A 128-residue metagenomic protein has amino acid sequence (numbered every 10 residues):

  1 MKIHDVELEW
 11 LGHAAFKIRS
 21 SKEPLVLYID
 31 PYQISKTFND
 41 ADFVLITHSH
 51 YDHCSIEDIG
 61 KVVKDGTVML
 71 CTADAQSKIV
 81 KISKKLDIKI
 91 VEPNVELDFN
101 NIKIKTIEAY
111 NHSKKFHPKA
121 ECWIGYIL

Functional and structural regions predicted by a protein language model:
M1-I3, V44, D52-H53, V80-K81 (+1 more regions): Short secondary-structure boundary micro-motifs
M1-N39, I90-L128: Core dinuclear metal-dependent hydrolase active-site scaffold
K2, V63, I82-K85, D98-N100: Short, structurally constrained coil/turn elements that cap an alpha-helix or connect an alpha-helix to the following
K17-S20, C54, K85: Functionally constrained cores in energy, signaling, and assembly domains
E23, D42-F43, D58-K61, S83-L86 (+1 more regions): Short, glycine/charged-enriched secondary-structure capping and boundary segments
Y32-K78: Active-site metal-binding motif and surrounding structural segment of the metallo-beta-lactamase
V68, D87, K103: Residues at the starts of beta-strands that form the adenosine-phosphate
I79-E92: Helix-loop-beta element that forms the nucleotide-linked donor phosphate-binding surface in glycosyltransferases
